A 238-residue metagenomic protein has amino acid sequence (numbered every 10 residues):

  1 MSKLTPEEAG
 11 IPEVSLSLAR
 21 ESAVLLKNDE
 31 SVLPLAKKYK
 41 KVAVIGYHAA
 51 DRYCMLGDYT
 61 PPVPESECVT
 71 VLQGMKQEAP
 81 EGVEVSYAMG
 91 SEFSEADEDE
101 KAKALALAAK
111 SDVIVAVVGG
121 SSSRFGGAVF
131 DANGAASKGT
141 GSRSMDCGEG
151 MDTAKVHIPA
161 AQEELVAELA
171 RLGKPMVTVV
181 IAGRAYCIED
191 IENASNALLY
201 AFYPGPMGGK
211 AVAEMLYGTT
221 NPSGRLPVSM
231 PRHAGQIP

Functional and structural regions predicted by a protein language model:
M1-K3: Acidic/His-rich catalytic or pseudo-catalytic neighborhoods that scaffold and/or coordinate enzyme active centers
T5-P238: C-terminal non-catalytic regions of proteins with extracellular/luminal or membrane-system context
